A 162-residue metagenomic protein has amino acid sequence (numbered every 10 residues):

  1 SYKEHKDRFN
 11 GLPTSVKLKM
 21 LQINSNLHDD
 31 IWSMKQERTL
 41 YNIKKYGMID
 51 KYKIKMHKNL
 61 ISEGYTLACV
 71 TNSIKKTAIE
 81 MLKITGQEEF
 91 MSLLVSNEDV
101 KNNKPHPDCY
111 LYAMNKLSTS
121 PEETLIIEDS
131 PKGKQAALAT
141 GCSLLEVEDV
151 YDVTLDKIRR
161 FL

Functional and structural regions predicted by a protein language model:
S1-E4, R38-I43, T77-I79, D99-N103: A short acidic, helix-capping loop that chelates divalent metal ions and anchors anionic groups
S1-S25: Alpha-helical substrate-recognition element adjacent to the catalytic core
R8, V70-N72, I127: Structural motif
N10-T14, L18, W32-T39, T77-L82: Hydrophobic alpha-helical core bundles mediating ligand binding, dimerization, or RNAP-core interactions
K19-K58, E63-Y65: Metal-dependent phosphoesterase signature
I54, K58-I61, I74-L162: Asp-based, Mg2+/Mn2+-dependent phosphohydrolase catalytic module
T66-A68, S143: Proline-centered loop/turn at the N-terminus of a beta-strand
